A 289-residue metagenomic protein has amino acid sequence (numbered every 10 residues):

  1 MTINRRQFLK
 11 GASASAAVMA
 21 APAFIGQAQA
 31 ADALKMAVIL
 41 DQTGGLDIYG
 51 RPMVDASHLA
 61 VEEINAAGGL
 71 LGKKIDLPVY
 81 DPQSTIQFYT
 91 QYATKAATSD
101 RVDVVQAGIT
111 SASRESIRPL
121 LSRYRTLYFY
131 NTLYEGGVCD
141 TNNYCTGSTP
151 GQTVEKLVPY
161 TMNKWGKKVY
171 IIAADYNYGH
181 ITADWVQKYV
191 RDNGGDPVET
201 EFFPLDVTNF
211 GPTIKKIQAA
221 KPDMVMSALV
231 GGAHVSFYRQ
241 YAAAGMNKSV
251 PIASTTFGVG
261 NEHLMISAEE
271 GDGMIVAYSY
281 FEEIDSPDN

Functional and structural regions predicted by a protein language model:
M1-M19: N-terminal secretory signal peptides and thylakoid transit peptides that target proteins across membranes
A23-D41: C-terminal segment of N-terminal export signals and the immediately downstream linker at the start of the mature
A37-A56, Y80-Q87, I109, I172-H180 (+1 more regions): Extracytoplasmic "Venus flytrap"
I48-M53, L70-G136, P204-F210, V235: Beta-alpha junction/loop-to-helix N-cap segments that form part of ligand/metal-binding clefts
D55-L77, G194-G195: Signal peptide-proximal N-terminal region of secreted/periplasmic/extracellular or secretory-lumen proteins
Q91, G136-G137, N142-A244, E283-D288: Extracellular/periplasmic Venus flytrap/periplasmic-binding protein
D100-I109, F129-N131, Y170-A173, K221-G231 (+2 more regions): Periplasmic-binding protein-like
Q240-N289: Extracellular/periplasmic periplasmic-binding protein-like sensory domains
